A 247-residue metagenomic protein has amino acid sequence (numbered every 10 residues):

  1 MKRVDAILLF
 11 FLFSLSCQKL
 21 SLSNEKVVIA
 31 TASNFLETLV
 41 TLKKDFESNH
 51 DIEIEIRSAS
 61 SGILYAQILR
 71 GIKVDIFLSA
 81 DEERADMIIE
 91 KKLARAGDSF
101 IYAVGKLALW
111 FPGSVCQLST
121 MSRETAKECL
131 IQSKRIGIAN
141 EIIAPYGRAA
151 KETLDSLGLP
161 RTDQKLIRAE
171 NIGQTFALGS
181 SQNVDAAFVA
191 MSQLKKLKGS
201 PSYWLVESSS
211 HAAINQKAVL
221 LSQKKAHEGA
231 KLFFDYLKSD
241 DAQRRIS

Functional and structural regions predicted by a protein language model:
K2-L9: Sec-dependent signal peptide recognition, specifically the positively charged N-region followed immediately by
C17-N49, E55-S58, G62, A66-R70 (+4 more regions): Exported/periplasmic ABC-transporter solute-binding proteins
D75-S79: Periplasmic-binding protein-like
